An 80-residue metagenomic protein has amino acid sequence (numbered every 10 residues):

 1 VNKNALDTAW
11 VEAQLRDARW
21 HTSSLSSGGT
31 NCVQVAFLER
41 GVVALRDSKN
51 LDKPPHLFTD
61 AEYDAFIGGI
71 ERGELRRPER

Functional and structural regions predicted by a protein language model:
V1-C32: N-terminal first-folded block
D7-W10, L15-A18, S48, D52-P54 (+1 more regions): Post-signal peptide N-terminal regions of Sec-secreted extracellular proteins
S23-G68, R80: A short, structured beta-strand/loop element
